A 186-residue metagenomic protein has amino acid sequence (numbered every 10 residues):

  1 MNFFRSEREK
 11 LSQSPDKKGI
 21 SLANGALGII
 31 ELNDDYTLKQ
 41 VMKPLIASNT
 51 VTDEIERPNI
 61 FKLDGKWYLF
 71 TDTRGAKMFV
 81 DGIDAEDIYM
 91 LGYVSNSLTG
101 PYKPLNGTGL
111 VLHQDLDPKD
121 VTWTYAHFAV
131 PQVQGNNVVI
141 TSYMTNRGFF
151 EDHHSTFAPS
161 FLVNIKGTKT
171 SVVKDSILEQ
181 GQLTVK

Functional and structural regions predicted by a protein language model:
M1-K186: Carbohydrate-active catalytic/glycan-binding domains of CAZyme proteins, especially the secreted or lumenal ectodomains
